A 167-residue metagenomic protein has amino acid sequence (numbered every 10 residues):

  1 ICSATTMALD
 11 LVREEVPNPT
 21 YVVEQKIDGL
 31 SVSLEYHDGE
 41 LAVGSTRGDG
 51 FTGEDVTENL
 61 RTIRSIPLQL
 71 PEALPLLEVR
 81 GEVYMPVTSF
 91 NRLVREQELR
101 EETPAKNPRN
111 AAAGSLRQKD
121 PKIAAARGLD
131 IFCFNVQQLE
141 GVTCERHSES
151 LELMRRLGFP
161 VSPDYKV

Functional and structural regions predicted by a protein language model:
I1-V167: RNA/tRNA-interacting regions in translation and RNA-turnover enzymes
